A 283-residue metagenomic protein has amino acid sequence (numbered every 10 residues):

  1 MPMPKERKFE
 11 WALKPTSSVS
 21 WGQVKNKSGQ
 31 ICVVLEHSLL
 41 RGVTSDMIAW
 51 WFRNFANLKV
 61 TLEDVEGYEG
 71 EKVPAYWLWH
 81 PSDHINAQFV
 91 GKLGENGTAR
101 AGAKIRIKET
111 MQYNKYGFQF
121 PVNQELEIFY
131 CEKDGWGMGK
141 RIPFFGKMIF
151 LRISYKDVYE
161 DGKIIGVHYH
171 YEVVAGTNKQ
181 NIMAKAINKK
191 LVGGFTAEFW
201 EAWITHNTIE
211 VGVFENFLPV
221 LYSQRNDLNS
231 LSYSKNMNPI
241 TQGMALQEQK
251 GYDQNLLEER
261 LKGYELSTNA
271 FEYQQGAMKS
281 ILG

Functional and structural regions predicted by a protein language model:
M1-Q30, V158-G283: Terminal "cap-and-tail" regions of soluble proteins that handle hydrophobic small molecules
P2-L93: Hydrophobic ligand-binding cavity/cleft-lining segments
G29-V34, D46, A99, I149 (+1 more regions): Residues at beta-strand starts and edge strands
L35, W79, I105, L126 (+3 more regions): Generic structural hydrophobic/aromatic packing signal, biased to beta-strands
E36-S38, Q124-E127, M148-E160, E172-V173: Hydrophobic/aromatic beta-strand elements that line small-molecule binding cavities or substrate pockets in beta-rich
V73-G146: Glycine-rich portal/gate segments that line the openings of hydrophobic small-molecule binding cavities
A99, F129-E132, I153-H168: Short, surface-exposed loop and linker segments with low hydrophobicity and enrichment for Pro/Ser/Thr
